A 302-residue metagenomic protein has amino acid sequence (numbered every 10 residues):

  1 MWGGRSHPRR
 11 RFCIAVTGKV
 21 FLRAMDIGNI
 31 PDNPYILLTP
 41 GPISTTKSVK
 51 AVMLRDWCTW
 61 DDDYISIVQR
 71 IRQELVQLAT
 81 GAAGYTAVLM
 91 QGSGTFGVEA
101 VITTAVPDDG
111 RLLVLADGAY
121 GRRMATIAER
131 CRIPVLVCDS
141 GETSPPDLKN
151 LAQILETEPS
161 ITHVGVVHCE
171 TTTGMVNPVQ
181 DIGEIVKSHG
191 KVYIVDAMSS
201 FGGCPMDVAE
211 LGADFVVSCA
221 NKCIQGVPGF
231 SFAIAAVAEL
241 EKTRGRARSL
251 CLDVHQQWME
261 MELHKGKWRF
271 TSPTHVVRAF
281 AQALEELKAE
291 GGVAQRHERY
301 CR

Functional and structural regions predicted by a protein language model:
G4-S6: Intrinsic, low-complexity polybasic segments
L22-D62: N-terminal "arm"/small-domain region of PLP-dependent enzymes with the aminotransferase-like
S44, N221-C301: Active-site C-terminal subdomain of aminotransferase-like
V52-A100, T104, A119, R123-E129: Conserved N-terminal alpha-helix of the aminotransferase class I/II PLP-enzyme fold
T104-T162: PLP-dependent aminotransferase-like
P145-G202, F215: Active-site phosphate-binding strand-loop segment of PLP-dependent enzymes
A209-N221: Conserved active-site segment immediately N-terminal to the catalytic lysine that forms the internal aldimine
